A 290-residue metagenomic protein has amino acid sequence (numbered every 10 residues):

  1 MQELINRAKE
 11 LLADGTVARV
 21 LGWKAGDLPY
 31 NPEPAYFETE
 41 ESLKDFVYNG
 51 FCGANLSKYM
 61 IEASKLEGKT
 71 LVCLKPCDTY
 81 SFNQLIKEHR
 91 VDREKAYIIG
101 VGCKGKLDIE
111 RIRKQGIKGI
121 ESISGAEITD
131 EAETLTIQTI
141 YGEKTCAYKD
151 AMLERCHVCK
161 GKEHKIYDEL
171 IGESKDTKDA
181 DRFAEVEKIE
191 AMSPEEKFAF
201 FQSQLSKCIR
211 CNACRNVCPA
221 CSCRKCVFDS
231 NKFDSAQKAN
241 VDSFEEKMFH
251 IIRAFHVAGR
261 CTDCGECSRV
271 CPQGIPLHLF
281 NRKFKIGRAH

Functional and structural regions predicted by a protein language model:
M1-F201: Iron-sulfur-associated redox domains of electron-transfer enzymes in respiratory and anaerobic energy metabolism
I5-N6, Q202, N212, F255: Residue-level marker for well-ordered alpha-helical positions
L21, K95, V217-C218, V270: A generic structural-conservation signal
V72-K75, C208, V270: Active-site-adjacent beta-strand anchor residues
D78, C214, C267: A generic "binding-loop/recognition-motif" signal
A151, R210, R215-V217, C221: Hydrophobic, aromatic-lined core segments that form the binding pocket/scaffold for planar heteroaromatic ligands
C159, C211, C264: Short Cys/His-rich metal-coordination motifs, predominantly Zn2+-binding knuckles/fingers
K178-S206, A220-R288: Ferredoxin-type iron-sulfur electron-transfer modules in oxidoreductases and energy-metabolism complexes
